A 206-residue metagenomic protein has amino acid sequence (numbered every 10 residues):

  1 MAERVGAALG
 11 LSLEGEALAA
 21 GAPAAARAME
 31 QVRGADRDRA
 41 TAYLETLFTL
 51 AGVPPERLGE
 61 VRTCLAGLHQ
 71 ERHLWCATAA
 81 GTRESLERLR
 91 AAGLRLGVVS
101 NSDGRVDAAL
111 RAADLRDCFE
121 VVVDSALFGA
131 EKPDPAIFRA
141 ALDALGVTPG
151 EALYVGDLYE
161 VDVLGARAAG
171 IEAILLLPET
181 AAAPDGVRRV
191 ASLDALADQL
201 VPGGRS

Functional and structural regions predicted by a protein language model:
M1-E84, A91-A92: N-terminal helical cap/lid subdomain that shapes the substrate entry/recognition surface in HAD-like hydrolases
A7, S12-E16, T49, E56-R62 (+2 more regions): Asp-based, Mg2+/Mn2+-dependent phosphohydrolase catalytic module
